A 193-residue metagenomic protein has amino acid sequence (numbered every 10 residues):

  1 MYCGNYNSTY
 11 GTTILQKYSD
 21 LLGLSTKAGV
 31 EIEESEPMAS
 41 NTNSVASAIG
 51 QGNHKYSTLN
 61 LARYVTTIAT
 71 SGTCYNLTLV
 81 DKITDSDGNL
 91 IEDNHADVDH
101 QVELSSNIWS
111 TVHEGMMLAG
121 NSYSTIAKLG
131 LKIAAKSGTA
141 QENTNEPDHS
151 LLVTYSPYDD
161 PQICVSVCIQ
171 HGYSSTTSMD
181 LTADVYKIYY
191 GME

Functional and structural regions predicted by a protein language model:
M1-Q170: Beta-lactam-recognizing serine transpeptidase/beta-lactamase-like catalytic domain environment
S57-R63, T177-D184: Short amphipathic alpha-helical face segments that pack within enzyme cores and frequently flank/anchor catalytic
T73-C74, Y158, T177-D180, Y189-E193: Glycine-rich loops and low-complexity Gly/Arg-rich segments that provide flexible linkers or classic glycine-based
L90-I91, H95-D97, A183-E193: Short, gly/Ser/Thr-rich active-site loops of penicillin-recognizing serine hydrolases
G172-T176: Ordered, soluble secondary-structure elements with a strong preference for glycine-centered loop motifs and nearby
